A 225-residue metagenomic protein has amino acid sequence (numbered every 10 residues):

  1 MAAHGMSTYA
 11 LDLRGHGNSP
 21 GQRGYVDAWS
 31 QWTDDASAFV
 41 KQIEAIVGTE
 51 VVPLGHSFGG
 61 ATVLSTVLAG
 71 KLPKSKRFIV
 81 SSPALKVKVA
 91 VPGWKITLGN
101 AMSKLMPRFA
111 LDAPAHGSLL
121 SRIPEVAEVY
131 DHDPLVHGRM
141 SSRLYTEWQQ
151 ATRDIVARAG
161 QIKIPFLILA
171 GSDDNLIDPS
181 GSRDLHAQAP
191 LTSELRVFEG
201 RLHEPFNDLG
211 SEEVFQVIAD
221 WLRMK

Functional and structural regions predicted by a protein language model:
M1-G21: Conserved alpha/beta-hydrolase
L13-G17, L85, L202: Alpha/beta-hydrolase active-site loop signature
G17-V47: Catalytic nucleophile-loop/oxyanion-hole region of alpha/beta-hydrolase and closely related hydrolase-like folds
L54-S141: Alpha/beta-hydrolase-fold enzymes
M140-R158: Active-site nucleophile elbow and catalytic-triad environment of alpha/beta-hydrolase enzymes
I162, I168-A170, D174: Short beta-strand/loop motif that positions the catalytic acidic residue of the alpha/beta-hydrolase fold
I164, D178-A187: Short alpha-helix in the alpha/beta-hydrolase fold that links the catalytic acid
T192-K225: Catalytic active-site module of serine/aspartate enzymes centered on a nucleophile-bearing elbow/loop
